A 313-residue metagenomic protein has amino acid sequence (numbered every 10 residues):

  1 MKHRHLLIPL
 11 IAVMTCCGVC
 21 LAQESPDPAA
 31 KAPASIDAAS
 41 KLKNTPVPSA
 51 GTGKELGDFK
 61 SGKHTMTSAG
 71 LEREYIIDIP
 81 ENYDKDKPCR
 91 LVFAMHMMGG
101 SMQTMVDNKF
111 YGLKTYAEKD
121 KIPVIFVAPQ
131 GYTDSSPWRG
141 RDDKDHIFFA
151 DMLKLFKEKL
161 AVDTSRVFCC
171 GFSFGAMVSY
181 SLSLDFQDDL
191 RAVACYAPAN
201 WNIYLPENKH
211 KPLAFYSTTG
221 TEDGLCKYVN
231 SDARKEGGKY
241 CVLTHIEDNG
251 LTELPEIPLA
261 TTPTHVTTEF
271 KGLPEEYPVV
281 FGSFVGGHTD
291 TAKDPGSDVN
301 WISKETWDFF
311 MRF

Functional and structural regions predicted by a protein language model:
M1-I8: Bacterial N-terminal signal peptides that target proteins for export
I8-G18: Bacterial N-terminal signal peptides
C20-L91, R141, C170-A194, P198-N200 (+3 more regions): A domain-start/cap signature at the N-terminus of enzymes
L91, M95-E158, T261-F284: Active-site machinery of serine-nucleophile hydrolases
M97-S101, G131-S136, S173-M177, P198-N202 (+2 more regions): Solvent-exposed loop/turn segments at secondary-structure junctions within structured extracellular/periplasmic domains
A161-S173: Alpha/beta-hydrolase fold nucleophile elbow
R191-G282, G286-T289: The feature captures the conserved acid-bearing segment of alpha/beta-hydrolase catalytic domains
D298-F313: Catalytic active-site module of serine/aspartate enzymes centered on a nucleophile-bearing elbow/loop
